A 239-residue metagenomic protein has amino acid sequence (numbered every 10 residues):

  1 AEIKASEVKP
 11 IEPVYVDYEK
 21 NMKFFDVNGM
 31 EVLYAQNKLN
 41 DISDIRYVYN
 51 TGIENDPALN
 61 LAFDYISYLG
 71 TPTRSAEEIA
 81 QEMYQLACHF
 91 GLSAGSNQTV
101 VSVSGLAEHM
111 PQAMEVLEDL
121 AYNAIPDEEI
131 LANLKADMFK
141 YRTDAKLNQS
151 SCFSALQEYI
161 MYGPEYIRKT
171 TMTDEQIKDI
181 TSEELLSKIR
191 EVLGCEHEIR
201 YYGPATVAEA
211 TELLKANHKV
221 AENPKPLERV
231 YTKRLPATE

Functional and structural regions predicted by a protein language model:
E2-E54, T71-P111, A132, K140 (+3 more regions): Non-catalytic beta-strand/loop surface segments
P57-T71: Active-site SXXK
I66-G70, A121, R142: Short amphipathic alpha-helical interaction patches enriched in hydrophobic/aromatic residues with interspersed Lys/Arg
M114-L120, T211-H218: Short amphipathic alpha-helices in soluble, non-transmembrane regions that often serve as interface/regulatory elements
A121-E129: Short, polar/flexible loop-turn hinges at active-site or ligand-entry regions and domain interfaces
Y202-A205: Structural motif
